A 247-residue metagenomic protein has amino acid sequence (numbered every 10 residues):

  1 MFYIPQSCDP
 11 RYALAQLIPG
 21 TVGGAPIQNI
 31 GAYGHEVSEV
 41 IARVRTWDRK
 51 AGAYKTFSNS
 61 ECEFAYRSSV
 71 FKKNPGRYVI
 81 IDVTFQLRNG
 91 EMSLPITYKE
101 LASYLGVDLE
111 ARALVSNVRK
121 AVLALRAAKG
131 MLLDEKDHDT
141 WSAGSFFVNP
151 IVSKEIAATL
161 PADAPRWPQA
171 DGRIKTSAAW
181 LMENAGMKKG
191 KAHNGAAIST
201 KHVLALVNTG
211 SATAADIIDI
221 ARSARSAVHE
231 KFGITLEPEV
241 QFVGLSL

Functional and structural regions predicted by a protein language model:
M1-A42, D48-A51: Anion-binding (especially nucleotide phosphate/pyrophosphate-binding) glycine-rich loop and adjoining beta-alpha core
I4, V228, F232: Hydrophobic pocket-lining residues that define ligand/cofactor binding sites across diverse proteins
V44-R45, S145: Short beta-strand scaffold segments in enzyme catalytic cores
Y54-A215, K231-L247: Phosphate/pyrophosphate- and phosphate-bearing ligand-binding catalytic cores of soluble enzymes
